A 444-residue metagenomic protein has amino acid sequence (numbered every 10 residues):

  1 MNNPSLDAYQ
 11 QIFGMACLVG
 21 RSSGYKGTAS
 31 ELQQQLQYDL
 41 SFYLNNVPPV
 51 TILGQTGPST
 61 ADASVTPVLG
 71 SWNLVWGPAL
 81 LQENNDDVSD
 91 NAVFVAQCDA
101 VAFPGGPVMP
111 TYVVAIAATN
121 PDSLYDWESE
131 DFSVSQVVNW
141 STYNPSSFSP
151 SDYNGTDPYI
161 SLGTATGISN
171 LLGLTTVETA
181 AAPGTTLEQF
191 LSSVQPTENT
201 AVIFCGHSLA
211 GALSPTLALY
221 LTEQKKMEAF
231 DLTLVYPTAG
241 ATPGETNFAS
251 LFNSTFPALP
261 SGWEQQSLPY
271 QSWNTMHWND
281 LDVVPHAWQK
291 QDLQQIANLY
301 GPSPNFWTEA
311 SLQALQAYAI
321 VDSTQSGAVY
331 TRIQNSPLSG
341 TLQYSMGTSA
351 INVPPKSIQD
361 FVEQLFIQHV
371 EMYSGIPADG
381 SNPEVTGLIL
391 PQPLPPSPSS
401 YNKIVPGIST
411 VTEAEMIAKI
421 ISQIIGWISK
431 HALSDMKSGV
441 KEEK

Functional and structural regions predicted by a protein language model:
M1-A16, R21-S22, G173-C205, L219-K444: Serine hydrolase/lipase
M1-M109, A115-T119: N-terminal low-complexity, Ser/Thr- and acidic-residue-enriched intrinsically disordered segments
L32, S129, Q294-I296: Short, polar loop/linker segments at the starts of domains and inter-domain junctions
L53-Q55, L217-L221: Buried hydrophobic packing segments
S71, V75-V202, K225-E228, L232 (+1 more regions): A conserved cap/lid and substrate-binding interface adjacent to the catalytic center of lipid-processing enzymes
T119-P121, G211, T242: Short, solvent-exposed loop/turn segments at secondary-structure junctions
L124-E128, S214-L217, N247-A249: A short secondary-structure junction signal
G206-A210, S214: Gly/Ala-rich beta-loop-alpha elbow adjacent to hydrolase catalytic centers
